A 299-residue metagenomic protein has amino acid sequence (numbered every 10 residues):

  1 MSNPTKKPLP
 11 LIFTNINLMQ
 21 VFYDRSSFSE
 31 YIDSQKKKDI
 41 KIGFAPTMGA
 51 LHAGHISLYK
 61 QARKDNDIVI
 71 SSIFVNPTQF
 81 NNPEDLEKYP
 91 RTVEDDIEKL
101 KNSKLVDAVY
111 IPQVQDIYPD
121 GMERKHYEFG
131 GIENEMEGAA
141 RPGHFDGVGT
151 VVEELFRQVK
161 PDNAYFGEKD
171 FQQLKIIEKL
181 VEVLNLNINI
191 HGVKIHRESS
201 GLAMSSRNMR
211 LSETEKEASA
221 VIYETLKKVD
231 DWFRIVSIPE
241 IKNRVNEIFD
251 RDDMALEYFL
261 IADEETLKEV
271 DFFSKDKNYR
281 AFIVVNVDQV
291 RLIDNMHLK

Functional and structural regions predicted by a protein language model:
K6-K7: Polybasic, lysine-rich low-complexity intrinsically disordered segments
I12-M254, A262, T266, Q289 (+1 more regions): Nucleotidyltransferase catalytic core that binds NTPs
I73, F259, I283-V285: Preference for bulky hydrophobic residues occupying beta-strand positions in well-ordered beta-sheet regions
E257-Y258, E264-S274: A conserved acidic, glycine/proline-rich C-terminal tail/linker
E269-V270, R280-K299: Short, basic/aromatic-enriched C-terminal tail that caps enzymatic domains
K275-Y279: Residue-level preference for beta-strand/loop junctions
